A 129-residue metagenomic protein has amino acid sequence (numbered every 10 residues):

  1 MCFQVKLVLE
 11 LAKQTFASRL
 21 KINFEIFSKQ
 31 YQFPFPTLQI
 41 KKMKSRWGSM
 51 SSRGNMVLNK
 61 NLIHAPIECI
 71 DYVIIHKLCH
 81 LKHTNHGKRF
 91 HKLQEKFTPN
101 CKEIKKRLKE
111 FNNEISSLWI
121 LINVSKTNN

Functional and structural regions predicted by a protein language model:
M1-Y72, L81-N129: Active-site-proximal or metal-binding-adjacent scaffold patches in catalytic folds
K77: Walker B catalytic acidic pair
